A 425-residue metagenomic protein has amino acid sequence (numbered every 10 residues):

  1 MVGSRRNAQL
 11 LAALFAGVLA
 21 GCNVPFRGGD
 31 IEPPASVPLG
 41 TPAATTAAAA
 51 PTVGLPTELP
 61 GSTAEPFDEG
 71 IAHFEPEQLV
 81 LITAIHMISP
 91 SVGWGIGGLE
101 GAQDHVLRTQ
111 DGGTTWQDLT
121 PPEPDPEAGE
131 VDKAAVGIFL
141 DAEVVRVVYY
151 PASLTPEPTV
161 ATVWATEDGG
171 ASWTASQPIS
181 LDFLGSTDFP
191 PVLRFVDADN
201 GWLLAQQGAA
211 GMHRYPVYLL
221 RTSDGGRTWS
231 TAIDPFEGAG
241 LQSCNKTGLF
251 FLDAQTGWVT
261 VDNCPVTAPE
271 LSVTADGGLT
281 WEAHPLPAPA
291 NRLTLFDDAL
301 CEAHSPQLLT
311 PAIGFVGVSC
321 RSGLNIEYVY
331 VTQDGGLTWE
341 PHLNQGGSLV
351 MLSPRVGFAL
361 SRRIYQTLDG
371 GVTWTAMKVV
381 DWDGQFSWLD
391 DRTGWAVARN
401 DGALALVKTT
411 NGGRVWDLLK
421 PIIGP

Functional and structural regions predicted by a protein language model:
V2-A20: Sec-dependent bacterial lipoprotein signal peptides
Q9, C22-P425: Extracellular glycan-interacting surfaces
